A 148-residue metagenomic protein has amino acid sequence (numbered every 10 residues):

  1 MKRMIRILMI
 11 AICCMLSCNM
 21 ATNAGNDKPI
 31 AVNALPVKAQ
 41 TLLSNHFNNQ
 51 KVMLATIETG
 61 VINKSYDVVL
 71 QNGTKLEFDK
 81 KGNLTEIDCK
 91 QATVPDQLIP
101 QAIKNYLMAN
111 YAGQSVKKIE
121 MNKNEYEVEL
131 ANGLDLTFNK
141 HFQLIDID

Functional and structural regions predicted by a protein language model:
M1-D27, L43: Bacterial Sec-dependent N-terminal signal peptides
G25-D148: Interaction-mediating elements
